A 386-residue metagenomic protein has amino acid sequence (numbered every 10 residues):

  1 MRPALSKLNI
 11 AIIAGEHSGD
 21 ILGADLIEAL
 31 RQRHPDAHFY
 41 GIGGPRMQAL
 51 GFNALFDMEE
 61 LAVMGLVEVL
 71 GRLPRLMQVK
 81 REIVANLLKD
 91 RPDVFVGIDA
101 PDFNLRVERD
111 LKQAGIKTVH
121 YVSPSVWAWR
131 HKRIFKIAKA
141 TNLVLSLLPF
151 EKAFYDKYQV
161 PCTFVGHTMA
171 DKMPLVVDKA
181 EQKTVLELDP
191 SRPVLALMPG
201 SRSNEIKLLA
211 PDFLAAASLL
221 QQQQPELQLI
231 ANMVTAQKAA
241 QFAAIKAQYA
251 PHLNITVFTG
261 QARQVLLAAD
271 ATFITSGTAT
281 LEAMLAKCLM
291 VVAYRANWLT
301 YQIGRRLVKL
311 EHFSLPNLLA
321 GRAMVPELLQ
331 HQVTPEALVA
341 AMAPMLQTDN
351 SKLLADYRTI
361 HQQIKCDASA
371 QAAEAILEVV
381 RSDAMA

Functional and structural regions predicted by a protein language model:
M1-A386: Nucleotide-activated sugar donor-binding and catalytic core shared by glycosyltransferases and related lipid-linked
